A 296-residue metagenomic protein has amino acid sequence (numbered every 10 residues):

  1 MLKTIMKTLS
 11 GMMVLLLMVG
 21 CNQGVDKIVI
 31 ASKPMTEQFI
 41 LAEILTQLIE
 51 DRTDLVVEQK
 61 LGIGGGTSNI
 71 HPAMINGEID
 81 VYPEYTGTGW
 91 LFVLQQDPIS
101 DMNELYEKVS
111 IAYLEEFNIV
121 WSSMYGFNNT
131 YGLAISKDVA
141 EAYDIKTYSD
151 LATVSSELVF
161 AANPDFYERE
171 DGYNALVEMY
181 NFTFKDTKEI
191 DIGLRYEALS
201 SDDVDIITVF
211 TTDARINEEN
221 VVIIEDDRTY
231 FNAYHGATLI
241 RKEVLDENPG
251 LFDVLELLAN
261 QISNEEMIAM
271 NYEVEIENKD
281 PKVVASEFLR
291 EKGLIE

Functional and structural regions predicted by a protein language model:
L17-G20: C-terminal motif of bacterial Sec signal peptides marking the signal peptidase cleavage site
G24-Q38, L55-G62, S156-A162: Short, well-ordered beta-strand elements
T36, Q59-P72, P164, K185-E197: Short helix-initiation/N-cap motifs at beta->coil->alpha
T36-V56, I79, N174: Short, polar/charged alpha-helical segment
L48, S68-I79, N174-M179, I192-I207: Short helices/loops that flank or line small-molecule/ion binding pockets
D51-G62, E157-V159, V177-I190: A local structural motif
V93-S122, D203, R215-T229: Ligand-binding "clamshell"
L105-V159, K242, N260-N264: A conserved helix-loop-strand patch within extracytoplasmic ligand-binding domains of the periplasmic binding
